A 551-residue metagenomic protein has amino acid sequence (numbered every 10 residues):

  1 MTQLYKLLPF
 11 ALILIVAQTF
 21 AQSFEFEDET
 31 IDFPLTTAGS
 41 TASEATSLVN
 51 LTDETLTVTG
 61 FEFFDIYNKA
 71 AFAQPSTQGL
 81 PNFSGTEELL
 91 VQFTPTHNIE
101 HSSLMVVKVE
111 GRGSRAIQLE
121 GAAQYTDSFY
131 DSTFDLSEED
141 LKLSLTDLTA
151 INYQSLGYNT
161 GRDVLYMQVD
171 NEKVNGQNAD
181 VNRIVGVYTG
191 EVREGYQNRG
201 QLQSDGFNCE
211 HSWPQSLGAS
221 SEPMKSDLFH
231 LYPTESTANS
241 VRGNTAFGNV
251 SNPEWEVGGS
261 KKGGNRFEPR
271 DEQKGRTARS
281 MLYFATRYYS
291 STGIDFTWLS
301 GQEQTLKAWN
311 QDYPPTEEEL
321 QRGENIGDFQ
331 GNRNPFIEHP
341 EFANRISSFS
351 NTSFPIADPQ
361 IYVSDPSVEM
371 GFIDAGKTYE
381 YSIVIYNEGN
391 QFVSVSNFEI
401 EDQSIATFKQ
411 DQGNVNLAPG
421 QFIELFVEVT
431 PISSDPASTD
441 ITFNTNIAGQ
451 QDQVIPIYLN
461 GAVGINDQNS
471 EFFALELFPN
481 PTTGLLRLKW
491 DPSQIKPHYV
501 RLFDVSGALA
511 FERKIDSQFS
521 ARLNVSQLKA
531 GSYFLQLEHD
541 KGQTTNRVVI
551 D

Functional and structural regions predicted by a protein language model:
M1-E25: Bacterial Sec-dependent N-terminal signal peptides
S23-E27, T52-L90, P359-P366, N390-F426: Surface-exposed binding patches on compact interaction domains or structured appendages
A38-T46, E87, T96-M105, A375-I383 (+2 more regions): Short, solvent-exposed loop/turn segments enriched in Ser/Thr/Gly
N98-A123, S434-N460: Terminal connector regions
Q124-V187: N-terminal module-boundary/linker segments of secreted carbohydrate-active enzymes
G200-I356, S367-G371: Domain-level detector of nuclease and nuclease-like folds in predominantly extracellular/periplasmic contexts
S350-D365, Y458-F478, S493: Residue-level detector of functionally pivotal "anchor" positions at catalytic/ligand-binding pockets or at interdomain
P419, Q468-F478, T482-D551: C-terminal outer-membrane/trafficking sorting elements
